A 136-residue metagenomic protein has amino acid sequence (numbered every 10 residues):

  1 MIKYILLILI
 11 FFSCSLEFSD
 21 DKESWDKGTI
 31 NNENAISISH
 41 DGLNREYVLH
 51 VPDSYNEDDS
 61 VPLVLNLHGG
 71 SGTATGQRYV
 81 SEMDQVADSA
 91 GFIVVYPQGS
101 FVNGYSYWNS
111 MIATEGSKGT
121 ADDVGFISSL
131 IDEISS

Functional and structural regions predicted by a protein language model:
Y4-F12: Sec-dependent N-terminal signal peptides
C14-L63, G76, S81, V86-S89 (+2 more regions): A domain-start/cap signature at the N-terminus of enzymes
S54-Y55, G70-G72, G99-N103: Acidic glycine-/aspartate-rich tracts in secreted/extracellular proteins
V61, H68-T73: Active-site glycine-rich loops that stabilize anionic/oxyanionic intermediates across multiple enzyme folds
L65-L67, P97: Alpha/beta-hydrolase
Q98-D122: Cap/lid segment of the alpha/beta-hydrolase catalytic domain
G116-S136: Alpha/beta-hydrolase active-site loop
